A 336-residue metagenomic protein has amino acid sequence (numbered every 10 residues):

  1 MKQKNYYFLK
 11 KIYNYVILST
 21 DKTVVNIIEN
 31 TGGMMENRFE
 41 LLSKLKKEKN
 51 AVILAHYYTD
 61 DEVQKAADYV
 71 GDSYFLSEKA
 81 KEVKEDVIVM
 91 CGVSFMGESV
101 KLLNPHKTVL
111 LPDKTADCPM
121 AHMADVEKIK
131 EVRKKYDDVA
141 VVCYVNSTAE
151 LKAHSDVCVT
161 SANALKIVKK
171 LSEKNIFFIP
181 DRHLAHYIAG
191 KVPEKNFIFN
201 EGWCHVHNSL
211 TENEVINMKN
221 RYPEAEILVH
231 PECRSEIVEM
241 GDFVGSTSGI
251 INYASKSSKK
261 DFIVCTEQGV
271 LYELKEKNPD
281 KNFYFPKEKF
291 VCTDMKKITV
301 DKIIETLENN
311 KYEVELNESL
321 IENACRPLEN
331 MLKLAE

Functional and structural regions predicted by a protein language model:
Y7-M34: Short, Lys/Arg-enriched N-terminal segments with co-localized hydrophobic residues within the first ~10-30 amino acids
M35-V264, V270-E336: Active-site loop-to-helix "anion-binding N-cap" substructures in soluble metabolic enzymes
